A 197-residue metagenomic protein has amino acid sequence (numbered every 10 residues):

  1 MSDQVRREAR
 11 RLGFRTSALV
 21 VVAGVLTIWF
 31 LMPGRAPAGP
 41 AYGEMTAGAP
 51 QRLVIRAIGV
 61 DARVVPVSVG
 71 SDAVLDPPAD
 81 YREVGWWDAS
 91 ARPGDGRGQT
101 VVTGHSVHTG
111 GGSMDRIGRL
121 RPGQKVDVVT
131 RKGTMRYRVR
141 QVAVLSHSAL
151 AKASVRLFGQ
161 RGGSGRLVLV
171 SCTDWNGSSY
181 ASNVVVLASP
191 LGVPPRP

Functional and structural regions predicted by a protein language model:
M1-F14: Terminal targeting segments of Actinobacterial cell-envelope proteins
G13-G24: Sec-dependent N-terminal signal peptides
G24-P197: Solvent-exposed, non-transmembrane regions of membrane-associated and secreted proteins
